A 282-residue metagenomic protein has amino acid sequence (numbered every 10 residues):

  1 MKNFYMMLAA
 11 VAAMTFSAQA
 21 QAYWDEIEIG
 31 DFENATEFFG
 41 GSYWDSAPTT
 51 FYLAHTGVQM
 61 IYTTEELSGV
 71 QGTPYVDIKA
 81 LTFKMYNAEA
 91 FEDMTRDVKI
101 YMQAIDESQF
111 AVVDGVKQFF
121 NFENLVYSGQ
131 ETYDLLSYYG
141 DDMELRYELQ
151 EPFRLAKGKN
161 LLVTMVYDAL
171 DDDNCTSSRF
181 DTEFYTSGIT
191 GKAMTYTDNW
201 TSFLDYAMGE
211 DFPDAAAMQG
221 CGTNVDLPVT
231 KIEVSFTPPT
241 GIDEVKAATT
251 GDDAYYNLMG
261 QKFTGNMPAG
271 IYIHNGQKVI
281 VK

Functional and structural regions predicted by a protein language model:
M1-W24: Bacterial Sec-dependent N-terminal signal peptides
N3, I271-K282: C-terminal tail/sorting-segment detector
Q21-E107, L170, T186-P238: Beta-sheet-rich sandwich/jelly-roll-like modules and their strand-loop junctions
M85-N87, M165-D172, H274-K278: Short, flexible beta-strand-to-coil junctions
K99-G188: Aromatic- and Gly/Pro-enriched, solvent-exposed loop/edge beta-strand patches characteristic of beta-rich domains
I232-M259: Residue-level detector of functionally pivotal "anchor" positions at catalytic/ligand-binding pockets or at interdomain
